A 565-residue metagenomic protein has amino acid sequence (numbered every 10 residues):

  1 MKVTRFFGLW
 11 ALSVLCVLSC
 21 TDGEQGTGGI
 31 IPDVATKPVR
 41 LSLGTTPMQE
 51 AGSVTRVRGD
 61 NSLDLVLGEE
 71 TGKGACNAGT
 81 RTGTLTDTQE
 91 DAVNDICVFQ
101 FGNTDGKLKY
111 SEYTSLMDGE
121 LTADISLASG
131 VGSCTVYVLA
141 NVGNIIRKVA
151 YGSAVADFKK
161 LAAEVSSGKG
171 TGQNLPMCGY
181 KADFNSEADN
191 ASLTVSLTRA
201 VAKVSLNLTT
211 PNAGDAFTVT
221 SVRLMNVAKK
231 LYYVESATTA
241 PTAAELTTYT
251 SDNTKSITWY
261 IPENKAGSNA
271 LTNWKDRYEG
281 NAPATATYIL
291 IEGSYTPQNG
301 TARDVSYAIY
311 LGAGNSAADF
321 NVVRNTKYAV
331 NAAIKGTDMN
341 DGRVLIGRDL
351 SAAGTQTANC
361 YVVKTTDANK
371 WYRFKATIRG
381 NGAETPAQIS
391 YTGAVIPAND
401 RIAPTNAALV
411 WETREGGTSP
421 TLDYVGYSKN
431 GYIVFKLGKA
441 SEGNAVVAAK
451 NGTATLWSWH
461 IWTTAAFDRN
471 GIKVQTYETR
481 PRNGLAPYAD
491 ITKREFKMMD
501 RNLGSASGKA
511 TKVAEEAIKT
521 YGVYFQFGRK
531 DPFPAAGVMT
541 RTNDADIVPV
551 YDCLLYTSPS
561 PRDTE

Functional and structural regions predicted by a protein language model:
C16-L43, L206, N325, V330 (+2 more regions): Bacterial Sec-dependent N-terminal signal peptides
D64-Y151, S205-R324: Tryptophan-paired
L116, I145-A191, D304-A317, R324: Structured interaction patches on ligand/partner-binding surfaces of diverse proteins
L350-S419, V474-K497: Solvent-exposed, low-complexity, repeat-rich "mucin-like" stalks and linkers
S428-E442: Extracellular/luminal low-complexity segments enriched in Ser/Thr/Pro
G443-N451: A short beta-strand micro-motif common to beta-rich folds, especially ectodomain repeats
L456-D468: C-terminal edge beta-strand
Y556-E565: Single conserved hydrophobic/aromatic residue that forms the stacking wall/gate of nucleotide- or nucleobase-binding
